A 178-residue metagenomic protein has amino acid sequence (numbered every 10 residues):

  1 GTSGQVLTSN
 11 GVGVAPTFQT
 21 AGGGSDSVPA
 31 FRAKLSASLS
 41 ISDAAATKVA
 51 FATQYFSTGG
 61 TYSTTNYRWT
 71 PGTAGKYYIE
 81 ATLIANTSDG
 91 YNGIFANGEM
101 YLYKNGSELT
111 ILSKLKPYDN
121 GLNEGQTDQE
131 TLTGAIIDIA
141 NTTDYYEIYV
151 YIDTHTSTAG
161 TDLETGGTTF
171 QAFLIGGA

Functional and structural regions predicted by a protein language model:
G1-V28, T65, T73, I94 (+6 more regions): Extracellular repetitive beta-rich solenoid segments
V14, S40, N86: Short, acidic Gly/Pro/Ser/Thr-rich loop/turn segments
S25-A52: Predominantly extracellular/luminal regions of secreted and cell-surface proteins, especially disulfide-bonded
R32-L35, T53-E108, A135, Y146-Y149 (+1 more regions): Beta-rich globular "head" domains
T110-N123: Solvent-exposed serine/threonine-rich low-complexity stretches and specific carbohydrate-binding patches
G121-Y145: Short, surface-exposed tryptophan/glycine-enriched loops that mediate extracellular molecular recognition
T158-L163: Short proline/glycine-enriched turn/loop segments at secondary-structure junctions
